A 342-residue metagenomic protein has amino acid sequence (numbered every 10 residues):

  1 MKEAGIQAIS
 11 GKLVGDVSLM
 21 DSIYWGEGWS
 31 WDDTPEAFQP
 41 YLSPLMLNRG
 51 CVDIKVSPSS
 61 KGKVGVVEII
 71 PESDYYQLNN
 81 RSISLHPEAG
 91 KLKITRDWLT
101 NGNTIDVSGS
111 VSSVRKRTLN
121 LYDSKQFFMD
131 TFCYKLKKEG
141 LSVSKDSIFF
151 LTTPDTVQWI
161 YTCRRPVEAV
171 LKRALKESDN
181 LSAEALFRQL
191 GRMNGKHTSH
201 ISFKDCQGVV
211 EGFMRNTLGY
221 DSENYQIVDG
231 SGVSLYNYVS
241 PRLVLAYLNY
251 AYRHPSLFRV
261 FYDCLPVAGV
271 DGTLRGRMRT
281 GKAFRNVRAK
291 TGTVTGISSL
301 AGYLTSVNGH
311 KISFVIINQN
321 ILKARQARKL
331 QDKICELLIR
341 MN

Functional and structural regions predicted by a protein language model:
M1-S222, R340-M341: Conserved serine DD-peptidase/penicillin-binding transpeptidase domain and beta-lactam-recognizing active-site
E177, F187-N342: Small-residue-rich helix-loop
